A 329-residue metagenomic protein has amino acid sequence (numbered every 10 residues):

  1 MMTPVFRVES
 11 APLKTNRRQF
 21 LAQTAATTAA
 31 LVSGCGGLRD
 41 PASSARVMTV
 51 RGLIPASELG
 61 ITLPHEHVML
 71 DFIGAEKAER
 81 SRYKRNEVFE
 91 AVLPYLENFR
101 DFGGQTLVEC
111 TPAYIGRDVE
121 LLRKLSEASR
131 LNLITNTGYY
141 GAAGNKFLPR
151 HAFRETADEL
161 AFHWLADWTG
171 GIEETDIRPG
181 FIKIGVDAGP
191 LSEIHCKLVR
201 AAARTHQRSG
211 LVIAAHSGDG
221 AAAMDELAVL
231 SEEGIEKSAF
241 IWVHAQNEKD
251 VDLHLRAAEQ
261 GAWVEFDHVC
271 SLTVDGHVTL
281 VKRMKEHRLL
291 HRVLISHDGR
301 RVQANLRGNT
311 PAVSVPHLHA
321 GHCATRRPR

Functional and structural regions predicted by a protein language model:
M1-N16: N-terminal secretory signal peptides
N16-V32: N-terminal export leaders
G34-S57: C-terminal segment of N-terminal export signals and the immediately downstream linker at the start of the mature
G60-P64, G74-N132, A157-I177: Alpha-helical scaffold segments that flank or form the walls of functional sites
H65, L107, H206, V264 (+1 more regions): Divalent metal-coordination and catalytic microenvironments
F72-E76, V119, N145, A222-V229 (+3 more regions): Histidine/acidic-residue-rich catalytic or RNA/ligand-binding cores of hydrolases and nuclease-related proteins
K124-E127, N132-V212, W263, H268-S271: Active-site gating/metal-coordination segments in enzymes
A214, D267-V269, L290-T310: Short acidic/histidine-rich active-site segments
